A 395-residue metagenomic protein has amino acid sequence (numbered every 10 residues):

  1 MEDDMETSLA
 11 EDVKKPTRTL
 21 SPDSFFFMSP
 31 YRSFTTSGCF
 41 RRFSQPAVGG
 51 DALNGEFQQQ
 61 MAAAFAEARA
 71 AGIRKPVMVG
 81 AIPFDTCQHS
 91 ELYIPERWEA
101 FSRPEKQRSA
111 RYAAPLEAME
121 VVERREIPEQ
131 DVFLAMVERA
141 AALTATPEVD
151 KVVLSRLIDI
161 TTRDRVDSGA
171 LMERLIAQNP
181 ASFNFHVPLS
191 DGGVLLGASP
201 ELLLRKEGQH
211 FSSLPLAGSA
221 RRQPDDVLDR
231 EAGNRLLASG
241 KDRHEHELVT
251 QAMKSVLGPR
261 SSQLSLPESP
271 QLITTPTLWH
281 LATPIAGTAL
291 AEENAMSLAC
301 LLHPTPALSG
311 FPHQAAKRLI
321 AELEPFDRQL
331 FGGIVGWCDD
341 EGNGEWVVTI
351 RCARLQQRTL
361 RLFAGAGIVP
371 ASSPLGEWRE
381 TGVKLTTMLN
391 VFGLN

Functional and structural regions predicted by a protein language model:
M1-E56, I160-R165: Short Lys/Arg-enriched alpha/beta "domain-start" segment
D23-S24, P76-I82, V152, N184-V187 (+1 more regions): A short glycine-rich, hydrophobically flanked beta-strand micro-motif that places a catalytic Asp/Glu for divalent metal
F27-F43, T161-H244, L248, S261-L264 (+1 more regions): An anion-binding catalytic pocket shared by soluble metabolic enzymes
T36-C39, F43-Q45, A100-D131, V137-E138 (+3 more regions): Contiguous alpha-helical scaffold segments within structured protein domains that host functional hotspots
D51-T162, V166-D167, S262, G393: Non-catalytic accessory segments adjacent to catalytic cores
G80, P147, L204, Q251 (+3 more regions): A residue-level signal for conserved active-site and pocket-lining positions in enzyme catalytic cores
L157-I158, L189-L195, M253-S255, P270-T277 (+1 more regions): A glycine-rich phosphate-binding loop feature that marks nucleotide/adenosyl-phosphate handling sites
A289-N395: Conserved hydrophobic core element of enzyme catalytic domains
